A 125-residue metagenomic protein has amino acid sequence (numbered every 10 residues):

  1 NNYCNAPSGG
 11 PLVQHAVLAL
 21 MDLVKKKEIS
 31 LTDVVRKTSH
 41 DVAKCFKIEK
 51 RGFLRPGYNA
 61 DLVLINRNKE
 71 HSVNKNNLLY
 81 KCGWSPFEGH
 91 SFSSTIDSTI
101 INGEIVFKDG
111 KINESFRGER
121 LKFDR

Functional and structural regions predicted by a protein language model:
N1-K69: His/Asp/Glu-enriched, well-ordered alpha-helical/loop segment that forms or immediately abuts the divalent-metal
N2-S8, N59-L121: C-terminal cap of metal-dependent C-N hydrolases
R125: Short, cationic low-complexity segments
